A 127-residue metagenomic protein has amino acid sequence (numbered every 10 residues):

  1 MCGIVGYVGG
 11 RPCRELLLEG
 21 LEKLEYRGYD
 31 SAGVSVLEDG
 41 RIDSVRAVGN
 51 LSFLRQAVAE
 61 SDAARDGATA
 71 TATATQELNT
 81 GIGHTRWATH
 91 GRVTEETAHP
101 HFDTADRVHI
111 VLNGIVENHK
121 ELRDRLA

Functional and structural regions predicted by a protein language model:
M1-I115, H119-K120, R125: N-terminal glutamine amidotransferase
